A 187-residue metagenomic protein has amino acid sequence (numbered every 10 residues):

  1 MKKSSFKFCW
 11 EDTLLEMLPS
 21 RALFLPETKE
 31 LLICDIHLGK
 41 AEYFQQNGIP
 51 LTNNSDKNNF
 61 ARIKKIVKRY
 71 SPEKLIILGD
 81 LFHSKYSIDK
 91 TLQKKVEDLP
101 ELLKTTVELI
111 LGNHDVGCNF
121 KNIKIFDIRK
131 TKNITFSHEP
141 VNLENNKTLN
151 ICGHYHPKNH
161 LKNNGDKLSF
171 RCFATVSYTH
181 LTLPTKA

Functional and structural regions predicted by a protein language model:
M1-L31: Zn-dependent metallo-beta-lactamase
F6-W10, L23-L25, F126-K132, F170-T175: Short acidic-hydrophobic surface loop/beta-edge motif
F24, L31-L32, T135, L149: Conserved beta-strand elements of the Class I
L31-I33, K40-K132: Core catalytic region of metal-dependent phosphoesterases/phosphodiesterases, especially metallo-beta-lactamase-like
S55-N58, N159-H160, G165-S177: Gly/Ser/Thr-rich active-site loops/lids in small-molecule metabolic enzymes that frequently grip phosphoryl groups
P100-L103, N145, T175-V176: Short, conserved loop/helix-junction motifs that constitute active-site signature segments in enzyme catalytic cores
E108-K167: A contiguous pocket-lining binding segment that forms or flanks enzyme active sites
T179-T185: Conserved small/polar residues in nucleotide/adenosyl-binding loops
